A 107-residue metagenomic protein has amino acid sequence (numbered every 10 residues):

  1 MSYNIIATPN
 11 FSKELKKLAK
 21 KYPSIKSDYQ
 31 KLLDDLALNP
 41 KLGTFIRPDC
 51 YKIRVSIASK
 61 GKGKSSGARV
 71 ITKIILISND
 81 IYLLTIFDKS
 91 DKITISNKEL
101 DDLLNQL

Functional and structural regions predicted by a protein language model:
M1-K31: Arg/Lys-rich, positively charged N-terminal/basic patches that mediate binding to nucleic acids
Y3, Y51, A68: Change "...and in nucleic-acid phosphodiester-cleaving endonucleases..." to "...and in nucleic-acid processing enzymes
I5, P23-S27, R47, S65 (+1 more regions): Non-catalytic, surface-exposed connector residues within folded enzymatic/regulatory domains
K20-P23, A37, K41, D91: Residues in soluble alpha-helical coiled-coils and helical-bundle/repeat scaffolds
A37-K62: A short, surface-exposed loop/turn module that caps and links secondary-structure elements
S66-A68, K73-L107: Enriched for short, Lys/Arg-rich terminal
